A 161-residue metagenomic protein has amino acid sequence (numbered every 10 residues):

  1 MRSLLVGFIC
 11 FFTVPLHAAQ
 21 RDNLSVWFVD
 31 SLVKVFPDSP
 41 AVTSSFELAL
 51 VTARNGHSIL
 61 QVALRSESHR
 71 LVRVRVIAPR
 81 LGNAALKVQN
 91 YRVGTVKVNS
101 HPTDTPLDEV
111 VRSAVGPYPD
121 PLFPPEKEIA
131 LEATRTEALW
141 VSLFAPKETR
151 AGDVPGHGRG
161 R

Functional and structural regions predicted by a protein language model:
S3-P15: Sec-dependent N-terminal signal peptides
Q20-S44, E67-V141: Surface-exposed binding patches on compact interaction domains or structured appendages
F46, G56-L60: Structural beta-strand segments of beta-rich domains
L48-L50, I129, P146: Outer-membrane beta-barrel proteins
T52-H57, H69, E132-T136, A151-G152: Solvent-exposed, conformationally flexible loop/turn segments
L60-E67: Beta-strand cores of secreted/periplasmic/IMS beta-sandwich domains, seen most often in copper-related folds
V62, G152-R161: A short beta-strand micro-motif common to beta-rich folds, especially ectodomain repeats
F144-A151: Short, surface-exposed loop/turn segments at beta-strand-coil junctions that are enriched for proline with nearby
